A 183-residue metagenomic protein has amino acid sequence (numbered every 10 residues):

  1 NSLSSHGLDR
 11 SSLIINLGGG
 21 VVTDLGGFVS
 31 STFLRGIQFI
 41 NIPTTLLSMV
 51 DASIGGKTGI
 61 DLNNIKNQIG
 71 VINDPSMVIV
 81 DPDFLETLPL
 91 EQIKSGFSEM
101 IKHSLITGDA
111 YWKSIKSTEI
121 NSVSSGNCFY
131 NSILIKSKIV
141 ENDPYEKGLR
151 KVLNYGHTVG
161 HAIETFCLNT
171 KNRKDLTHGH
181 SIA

Functional and structural regions predicted by a protein language model:
N1-I40: N-terminal small/polar loop signature for handling phosphorylated ligands or for N-terminal nucleophile
L17-G19, P43, L176-H180: Active-site nucleophile and cofactor-binding loops and adjacent substrate-binding regions of central metabolic enzymes
G19, I42, V80, Y155-G156: Single, functionally critical "micro-switch" positions that shape active/binding sites and transmembrane helices
G20-V22, K57-T58, I72, T158 (+2 more regions): Gly/Ser/Thr-rich beta-alpha loop segments that engage phosphate groups in nucleotides
G27-T118: A glycine/threonine-rich phosphate-anchoring loop and its flanking beta-alpha core in nucleotide/phosphate-binding
K113-A183: Active-site segments that bind and position negatively charged phosphate/pyrophosphate groups
